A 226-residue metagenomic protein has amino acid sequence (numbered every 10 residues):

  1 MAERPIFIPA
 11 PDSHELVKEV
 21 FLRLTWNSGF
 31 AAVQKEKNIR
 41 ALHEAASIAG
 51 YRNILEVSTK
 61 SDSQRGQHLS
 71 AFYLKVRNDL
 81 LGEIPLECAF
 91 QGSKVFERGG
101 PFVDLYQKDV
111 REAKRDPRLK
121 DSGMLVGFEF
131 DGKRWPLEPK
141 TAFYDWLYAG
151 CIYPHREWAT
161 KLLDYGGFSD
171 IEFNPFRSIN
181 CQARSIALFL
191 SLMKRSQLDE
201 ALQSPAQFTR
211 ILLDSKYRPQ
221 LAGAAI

Functional and structural regions predicted by a protein language model:
M1-T59: Short, extreme N-terminal leader segments that mark the start of a protein/domain
N53-I54, T141, G166, P205-R210 (+2 more regions): N-terminal intrinsically disordered, cationic/polar leader segments that include organellar targeting peptides
V57-R118: Aromatic- and glycine-enriched beta-alpha-beta binding-site module
K60-Q64, K133-E138, I171-I179: Short, charged/polar micro-motifs that form catalytic or ligand-binding hotspots
R111, D116-L137: A contiguous pocket-lining binding segment that forms or flanks enzyme active sites
K120-S122, T141-S169: Short acidic, glycine/tyrosine-flanked loop/strand segments centered on an H-E-D-like triad
F176-F189: Active-site nucleophilic cysteine motif
L190-R195, D199-E200: Charged low-complexity "KEKE/polyampholyte" interaction tracts
